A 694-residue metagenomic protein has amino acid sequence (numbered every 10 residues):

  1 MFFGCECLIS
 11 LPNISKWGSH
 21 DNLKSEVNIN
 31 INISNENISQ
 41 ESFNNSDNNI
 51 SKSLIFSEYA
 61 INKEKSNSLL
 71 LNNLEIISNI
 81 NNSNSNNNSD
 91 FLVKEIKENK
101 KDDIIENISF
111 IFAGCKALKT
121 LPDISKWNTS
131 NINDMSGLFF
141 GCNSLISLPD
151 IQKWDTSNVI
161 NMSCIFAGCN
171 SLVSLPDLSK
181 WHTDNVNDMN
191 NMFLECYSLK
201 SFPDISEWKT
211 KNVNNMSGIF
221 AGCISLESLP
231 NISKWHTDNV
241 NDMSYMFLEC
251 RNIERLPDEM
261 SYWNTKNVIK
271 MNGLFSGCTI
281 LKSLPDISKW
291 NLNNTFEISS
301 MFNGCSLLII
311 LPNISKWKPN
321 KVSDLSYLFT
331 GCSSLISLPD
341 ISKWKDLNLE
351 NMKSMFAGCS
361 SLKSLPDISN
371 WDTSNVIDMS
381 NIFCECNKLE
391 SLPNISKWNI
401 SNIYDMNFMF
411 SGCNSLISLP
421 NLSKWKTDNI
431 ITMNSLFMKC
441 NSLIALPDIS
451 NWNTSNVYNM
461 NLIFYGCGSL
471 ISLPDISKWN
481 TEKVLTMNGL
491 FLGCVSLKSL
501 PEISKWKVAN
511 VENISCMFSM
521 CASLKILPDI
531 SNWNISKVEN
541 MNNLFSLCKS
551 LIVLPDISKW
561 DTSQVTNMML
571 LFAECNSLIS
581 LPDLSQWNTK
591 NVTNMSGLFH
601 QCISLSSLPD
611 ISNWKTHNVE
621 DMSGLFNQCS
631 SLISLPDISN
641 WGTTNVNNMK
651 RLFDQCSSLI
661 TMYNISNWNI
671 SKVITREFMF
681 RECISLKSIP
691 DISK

Functional and structural regions predicted by a protein language model:
M1-N37, E41-N44, N49-F56, A60-I77 (+1 more regions): Negatively charged
